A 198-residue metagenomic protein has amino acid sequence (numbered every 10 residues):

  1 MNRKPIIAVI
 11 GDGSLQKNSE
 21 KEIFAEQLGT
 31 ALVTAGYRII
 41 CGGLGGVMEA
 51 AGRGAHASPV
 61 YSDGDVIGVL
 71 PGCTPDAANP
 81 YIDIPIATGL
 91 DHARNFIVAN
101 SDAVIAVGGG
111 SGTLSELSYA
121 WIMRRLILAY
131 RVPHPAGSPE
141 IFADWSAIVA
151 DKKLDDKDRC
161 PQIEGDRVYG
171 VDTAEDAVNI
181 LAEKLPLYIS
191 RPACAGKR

Functional and structural regions predicted by a protein language model:
N2-S19, G29-T30, T34-A35: Generic N-terminal amphipathic, Lys/Arg-enriched alpha-helix
I23-E26, T30-V33, C41, G45-Y119 (+3 more regions): Acidic/glycine-enriched connector segments
G42, D166, P192-C194: Flexible, glycine/charged-enriched surface loops at secondary-structure junctions
A77-N79, L154-E164: Short, conserved catalytic or adaptor-binding loops enriched in Gly and charged residues
P85-G89, E164-I180: Short acidic-hydrophobic, aromatic-tinged amphipathic segments that line or gate anion-handling sites
I141-L154, R167-V168, T173: Structured adenosyl-cofactor binding patch, chiefly the S-adenosyl-L-methionine
N179-R198: C-terminal amphipathic helix plus adjacent low-complexity, charged tail appended to glycosyltransferase catalytic
